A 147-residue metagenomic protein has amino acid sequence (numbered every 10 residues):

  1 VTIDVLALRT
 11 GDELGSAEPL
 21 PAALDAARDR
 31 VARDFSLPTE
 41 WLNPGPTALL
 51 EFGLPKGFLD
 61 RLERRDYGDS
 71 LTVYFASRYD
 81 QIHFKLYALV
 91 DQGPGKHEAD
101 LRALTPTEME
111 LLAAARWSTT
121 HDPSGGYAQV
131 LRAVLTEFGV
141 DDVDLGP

Functional and structural regions predicted by a protein language model:
V1-P147: Compositionally biased terminal segments of proteins
